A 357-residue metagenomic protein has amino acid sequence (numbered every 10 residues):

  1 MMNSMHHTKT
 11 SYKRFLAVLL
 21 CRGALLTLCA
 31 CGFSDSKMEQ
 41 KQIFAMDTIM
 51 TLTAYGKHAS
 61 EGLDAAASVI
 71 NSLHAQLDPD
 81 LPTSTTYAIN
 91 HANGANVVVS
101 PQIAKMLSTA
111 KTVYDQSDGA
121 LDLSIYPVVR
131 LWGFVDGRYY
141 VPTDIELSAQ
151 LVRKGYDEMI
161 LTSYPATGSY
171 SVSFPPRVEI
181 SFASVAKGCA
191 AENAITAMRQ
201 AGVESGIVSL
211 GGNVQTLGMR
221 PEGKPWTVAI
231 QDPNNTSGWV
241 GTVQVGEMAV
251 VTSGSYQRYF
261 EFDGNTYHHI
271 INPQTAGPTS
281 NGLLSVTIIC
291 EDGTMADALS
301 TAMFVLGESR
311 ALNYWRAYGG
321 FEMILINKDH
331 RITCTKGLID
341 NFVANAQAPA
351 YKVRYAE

Functional and structural regions predicted by a protein language model:
M2-V18, C29-E357: Mature catalytic core of soluble alpha/beta enzymes
